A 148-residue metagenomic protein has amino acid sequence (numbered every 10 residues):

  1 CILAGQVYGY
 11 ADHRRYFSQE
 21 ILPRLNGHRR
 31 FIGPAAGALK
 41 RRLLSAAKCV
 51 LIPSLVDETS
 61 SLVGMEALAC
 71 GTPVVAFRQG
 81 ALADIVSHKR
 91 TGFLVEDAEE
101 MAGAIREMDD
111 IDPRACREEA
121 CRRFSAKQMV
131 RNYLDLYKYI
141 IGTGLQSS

Functional and structural regions predicted by a protein language model:
R15-A38, R42: Nucleotide-activated donor-binding/catalytic signature segment of Leloir-type glycosyltransferases, i.e., the conserved
R41, V63-A69, A83-D84, R90: Short alpha-helical segment that forms part of, or immediately flanks, the ligand-binding pocket in carbohydrate-active
R42-A47, Y133: Short alpha-helical donor nucleotide-sugar binding micro-motif in glycosyltransferases
S45-T59, T72: Acidic donor-binding loop of glycosyltransferase active sites
A69, P73-A76: Short hydrophobic beta-strand element within catalytic cores of glycosyltransferases and related nucleotide-activated
S87-A98, I105-D110: Conserved acidic donor-binding segment of nucleotide-sugar-dependent glycosyltransferases
D110-A126: A short, well-ordered alpha-helix in the C-terminal region of glycosyltransferases
A126-S148: C-terminal alpha-helical cap of glycosyltransferases
